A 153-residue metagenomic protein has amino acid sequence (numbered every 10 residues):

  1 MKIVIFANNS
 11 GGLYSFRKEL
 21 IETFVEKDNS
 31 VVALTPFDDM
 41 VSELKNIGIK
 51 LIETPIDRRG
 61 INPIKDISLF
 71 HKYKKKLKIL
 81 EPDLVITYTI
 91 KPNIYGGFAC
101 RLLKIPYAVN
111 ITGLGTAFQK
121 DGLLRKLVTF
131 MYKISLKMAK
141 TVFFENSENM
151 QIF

Functional and structural regions predicted by a protein language model:
K2, S30-V32, K50, P106 (+1 more regions): Residues at the starts of beta-strands that form the adenosine-phosphate
K2-V4, C100-T116, Y132, F143: Active-site proximal beta-strand in glycosyltransferases
F6-I64, I152: N-terminal strand-loop element at the rim of the active site of nucleotide-sugar-dependent glycosyltransferases
Y14-R17, I64-H71, P106-A108, T116-M138: Nucleotide-sugar donor phosphate/pyrophosphate-binding loop at the beta->alpha transition of glycosyltransferases
T35, I86-T87, F144-E145: Short beta-strand scaffold positions
S42, A139-F153: A short, active-site helix/loop in glycosyltransferases that binds the activated sugar's phosphate group
I56-L84, I94, F98, L102 (+1 more regions): An amphipathic, basic-hydrophobic alpha-helix
T87-N93, I111: Short His-centered aromatic/hydrophobic patch
